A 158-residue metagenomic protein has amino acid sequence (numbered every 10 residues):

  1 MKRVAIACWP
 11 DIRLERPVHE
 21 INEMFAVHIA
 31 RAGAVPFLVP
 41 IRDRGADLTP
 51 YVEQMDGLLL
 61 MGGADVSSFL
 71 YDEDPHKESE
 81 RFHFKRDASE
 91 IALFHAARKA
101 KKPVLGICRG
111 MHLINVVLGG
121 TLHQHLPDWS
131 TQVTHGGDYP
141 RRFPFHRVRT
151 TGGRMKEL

Functional and structural regions predicted by a protein language model:
M1-L105, N115-L118, H123, P127-L158: N-terminal beta1-alpha1 cap of cysteine-dependent amidohydrolase-like domains
C108: Conserved G/P- and acidic residue-centered "switch" motifs that form tight phosphate/ATP-binding loops in soluble
M111: The feature captures the ABC ATPase H-loop/switch
